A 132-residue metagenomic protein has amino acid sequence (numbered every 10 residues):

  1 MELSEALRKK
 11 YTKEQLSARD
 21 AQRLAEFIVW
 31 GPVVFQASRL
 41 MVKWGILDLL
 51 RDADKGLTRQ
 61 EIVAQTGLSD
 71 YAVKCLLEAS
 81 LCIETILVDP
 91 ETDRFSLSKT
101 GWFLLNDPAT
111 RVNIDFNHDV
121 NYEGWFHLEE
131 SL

Functional and structural regions predicted by a protein language model:
M1-L132: N-terminal accessory segments
